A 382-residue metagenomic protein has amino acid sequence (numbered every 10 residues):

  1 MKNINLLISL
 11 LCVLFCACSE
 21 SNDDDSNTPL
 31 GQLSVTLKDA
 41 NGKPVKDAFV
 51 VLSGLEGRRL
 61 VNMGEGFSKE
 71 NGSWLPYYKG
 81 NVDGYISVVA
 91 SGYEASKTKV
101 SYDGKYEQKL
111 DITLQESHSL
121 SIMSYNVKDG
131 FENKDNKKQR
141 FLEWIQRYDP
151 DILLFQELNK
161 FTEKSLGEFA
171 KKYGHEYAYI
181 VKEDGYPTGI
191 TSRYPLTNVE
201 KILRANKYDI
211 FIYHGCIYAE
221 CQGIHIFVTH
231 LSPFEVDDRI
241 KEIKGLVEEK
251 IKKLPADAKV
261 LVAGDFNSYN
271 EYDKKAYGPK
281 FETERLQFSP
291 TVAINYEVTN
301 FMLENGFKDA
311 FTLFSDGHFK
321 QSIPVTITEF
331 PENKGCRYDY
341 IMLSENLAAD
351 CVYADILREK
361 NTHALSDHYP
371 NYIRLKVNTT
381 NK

Functional and structural regions predicted by a protein language model:
F15-V35: Bacterial Sec-dependent N-terminal signal peptides
S19, L37, D47, V51-L60 (+5 more regions): N-terminal, active-site-proximal structural segment of metallo-dependent hydrolase catalytic domains
E65-Y78: Short, surface-exposed beta-strand/beta-hairpin micro-motifs centered on an aromatic residue
W74, G80-G92: A short, solvent-exposed beta-strand micro-motif common in secreted/extracellular proteins
Y93-A95, I202, K252-A258, Y272-K382: Metal-dependent phosphoester-hydrolase catalytic domains
S121-V127, F141-E163, I226, L246-G278 (+4 more regions): Active-site beta-strand/loop signature of hydrolases that rely on acidic residues for catalysis
I122-K138, I202-D209, S232-D237, T283-T291: Acidic/histidine-rich helix-loop elements that form or flank divalent-metal/phosphate-binding sites at the catalytic
F155-E235: Structured beta-strand-rich core segments of catalytic domains in phosphoester-bond hydrolases
